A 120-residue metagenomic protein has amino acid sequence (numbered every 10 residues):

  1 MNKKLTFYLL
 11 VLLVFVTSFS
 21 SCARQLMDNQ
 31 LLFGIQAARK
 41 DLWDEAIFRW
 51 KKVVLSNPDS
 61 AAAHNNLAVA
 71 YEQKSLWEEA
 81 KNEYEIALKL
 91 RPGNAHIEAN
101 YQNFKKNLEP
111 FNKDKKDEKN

Functional and structural regions predicted by a protein language model:
M27-D28, A61-A62, A95-H96: Helix-start (N-cap) detector for alpha-helical repeat units in TPR-like alpha-solenoids, especially tetratricopeptide
